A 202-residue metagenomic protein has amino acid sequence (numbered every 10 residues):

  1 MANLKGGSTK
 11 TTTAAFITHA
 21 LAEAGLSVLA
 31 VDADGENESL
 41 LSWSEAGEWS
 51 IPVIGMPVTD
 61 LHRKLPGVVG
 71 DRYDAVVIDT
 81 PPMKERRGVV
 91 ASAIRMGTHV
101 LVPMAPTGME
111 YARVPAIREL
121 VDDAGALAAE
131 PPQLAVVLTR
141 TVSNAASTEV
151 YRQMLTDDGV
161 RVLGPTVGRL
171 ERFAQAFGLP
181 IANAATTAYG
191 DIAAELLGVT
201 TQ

Functional and structural regions predicted by a protein language model:
A2-S8, A15-R95, G168, A174-A182: P-loop/Walker-type NTP enzyme "switch/lid" segment
S27-V28, A75-V76, V100, P132-L134 (+1 more regions): Hydrophobic anchor at the start of a short beta-strand that flanks the dinucleotide cofactor-binding loop
V31, V77-D79, V102-A105, V136-T139: Conserved beta-strand segments of the P-loop GTPase G domain that flank and frequently precede/overlap
P81-M83, M96-I117, V142-N144: Conserved Switch II/interswitch segment of TRAFAC-class P-loop GTPases
R87-V90, V114-P115, T148-E149, T200: Conserved strand-to-helix beginnings and helix N-cap segments that scaffold or border functional pockets
A112-P131, T139: Conserved C-terminal guanine-recognition region of P-loop GTPase G domains, centered on the G4
R140-P180: Beta-strand-loop-alpha "switch" segments that mediate conformational coupling across diverse proteins
L179-Q202: NTP-binding/hydrolysis catalytic cores, primarily Walker-type P-loop NTPases
